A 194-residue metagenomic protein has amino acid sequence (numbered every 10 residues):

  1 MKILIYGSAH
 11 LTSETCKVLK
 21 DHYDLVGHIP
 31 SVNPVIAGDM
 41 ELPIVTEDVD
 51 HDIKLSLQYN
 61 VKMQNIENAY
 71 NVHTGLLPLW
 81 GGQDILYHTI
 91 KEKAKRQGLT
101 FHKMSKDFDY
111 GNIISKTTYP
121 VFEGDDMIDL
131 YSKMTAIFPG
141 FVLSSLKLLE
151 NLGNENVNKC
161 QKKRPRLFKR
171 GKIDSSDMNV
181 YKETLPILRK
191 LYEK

Functional and structural regions predicted by a protein language model:
M1-K194: One-carbon transfer enzymes
